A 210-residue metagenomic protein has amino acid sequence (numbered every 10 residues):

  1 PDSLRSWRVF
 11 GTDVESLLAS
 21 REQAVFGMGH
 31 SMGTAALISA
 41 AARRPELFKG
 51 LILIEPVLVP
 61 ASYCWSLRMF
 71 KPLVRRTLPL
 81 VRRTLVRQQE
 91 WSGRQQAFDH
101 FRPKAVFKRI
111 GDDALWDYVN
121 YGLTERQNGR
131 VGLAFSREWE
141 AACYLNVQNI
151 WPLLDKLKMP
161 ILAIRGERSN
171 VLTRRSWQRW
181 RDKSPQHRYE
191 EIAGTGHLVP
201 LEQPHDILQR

Functional and structural regions predicted by a protein language model:
P1-M28, Q209: Active-site loop/oxyanion-hole signature of alpha/beta-hydrolase fold enzymes
D2, S62-S66, R175-S176: Short aromatic-enriched loop/helix-cap "lid" or pocket-rim segments at secondary-structure transitions that line
L18, A40-A41, R181: A conserved amphipathic alpha-helix that caps or lines the catalytic cleft of carbohydrate- and lipid-modifying enzymes
Q23-S66: Conserved hydrolase catalytic core segment
V57-Q89: A catalytic-pocket lid/entrance helix-loop region that shapes and gates access to the active site across common
Q88-I164: Alpha/beta-hydrolase
W151-T195: Conserved loop-alpha-helix segment in the C-terminal half of the alpha/beta-hydrolase fold that carries the catalytic
I192-L208: Catalytic histidine-centered segment of alpha/beta-hydrolase-like enzymes
